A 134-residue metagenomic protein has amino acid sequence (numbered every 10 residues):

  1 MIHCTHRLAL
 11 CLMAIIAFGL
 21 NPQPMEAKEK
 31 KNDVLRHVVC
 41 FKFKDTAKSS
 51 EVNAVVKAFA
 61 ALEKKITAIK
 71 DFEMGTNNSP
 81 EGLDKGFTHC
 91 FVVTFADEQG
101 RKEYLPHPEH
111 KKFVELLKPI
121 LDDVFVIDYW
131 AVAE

Functional and structural regions predicted by a protein language model:
M1-C11: Bacterial N-terminal signal peptides that target proteins for export
H3, I16-A17: Residues marking helix boundaries in flexible regions
L10, F18-T88, A96-E103, Y129-E134: Short S/T/G/P-rich N-terminal loop/turn motif that feeds into the first structured element of a domain
A68-I69, L121-D123: A generic structural signal for alpha->beta connector loops
K102-L105, E115-L117, L121: Short, exposed beta-strand-loop hairpins at the edges of beta-sheets in extracellular/periplasmic proteins
